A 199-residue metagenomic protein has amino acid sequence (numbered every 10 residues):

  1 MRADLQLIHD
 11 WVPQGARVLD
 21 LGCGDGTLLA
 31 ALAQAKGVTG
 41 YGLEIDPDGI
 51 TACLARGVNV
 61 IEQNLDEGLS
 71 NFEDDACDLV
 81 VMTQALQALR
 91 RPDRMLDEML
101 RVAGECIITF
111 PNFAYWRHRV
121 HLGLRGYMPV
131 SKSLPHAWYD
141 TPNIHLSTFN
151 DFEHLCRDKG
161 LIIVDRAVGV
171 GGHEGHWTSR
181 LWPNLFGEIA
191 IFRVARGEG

Functional and structural regions predicted by a protein language model:
M1-G15: Conserved alpha-helix/loop element of class I SAM-dependent methyltransferases that forms part of the SAM/SAH-binding
G22-G24: Class I SAM-dependent methyltransferase "Motif I" SAM/SAH-binding loop
G26-A30: Glycine-rich SAM-binding Motif I of class I
A31-G68: Class I SAM-dependent methyltransferase SAM/SAH-binding core
G68-D74: Short conserved loop adjoining the S-adenosyl-L-methionine
L79-R90: A short SAM/SAH-binding and catalytic strip from SAM-dependent methyltransferases
D93-E98, E105-G199: S-adenosyl-L-methionine-dependent methyltransferase catalytic module, highlighting the catalytic core
